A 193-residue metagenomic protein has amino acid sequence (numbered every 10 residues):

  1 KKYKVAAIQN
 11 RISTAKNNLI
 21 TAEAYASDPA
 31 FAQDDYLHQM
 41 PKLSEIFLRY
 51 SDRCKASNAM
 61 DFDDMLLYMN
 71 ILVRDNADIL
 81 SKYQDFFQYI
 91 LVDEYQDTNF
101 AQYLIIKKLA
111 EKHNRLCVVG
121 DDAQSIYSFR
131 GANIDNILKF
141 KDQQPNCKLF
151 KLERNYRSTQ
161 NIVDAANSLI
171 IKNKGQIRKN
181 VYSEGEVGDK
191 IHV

Functional and structural regions predicted by a protein language model:
K1-R11, K16, E23: Conserved P-loop NTPase-based nucleic-acid remodeling module centered on helicase motor cores
K1-Y3, F31-L37, C54-N58, P145-F150 (+2 more regions): Short, polar/flexible loop-turn hinges at active-site or ligand-entry regions and domain interfaces
I12, A32-K139, R154-S158: Conserved helicase NTPase motor core
K16-A24, A59, L169-K179: Proline-centered turn/helix-capping motifs that create local helix->coil transitions or kinks
N17, S27, L43: Glycine-rich, often acidic, oxyanion-interacting loops/wings at catalytic, nucleic-acid, or phospho-protein interfaces
A24-Q33, F86-Q88, D122-A123, Y182-K190: Short linear capping/connector segments at secondary-structure termini
Q124-Y182, D189-V193: Conserved coupling/interface region of RecA-like P-loop/ASCE motor cores
